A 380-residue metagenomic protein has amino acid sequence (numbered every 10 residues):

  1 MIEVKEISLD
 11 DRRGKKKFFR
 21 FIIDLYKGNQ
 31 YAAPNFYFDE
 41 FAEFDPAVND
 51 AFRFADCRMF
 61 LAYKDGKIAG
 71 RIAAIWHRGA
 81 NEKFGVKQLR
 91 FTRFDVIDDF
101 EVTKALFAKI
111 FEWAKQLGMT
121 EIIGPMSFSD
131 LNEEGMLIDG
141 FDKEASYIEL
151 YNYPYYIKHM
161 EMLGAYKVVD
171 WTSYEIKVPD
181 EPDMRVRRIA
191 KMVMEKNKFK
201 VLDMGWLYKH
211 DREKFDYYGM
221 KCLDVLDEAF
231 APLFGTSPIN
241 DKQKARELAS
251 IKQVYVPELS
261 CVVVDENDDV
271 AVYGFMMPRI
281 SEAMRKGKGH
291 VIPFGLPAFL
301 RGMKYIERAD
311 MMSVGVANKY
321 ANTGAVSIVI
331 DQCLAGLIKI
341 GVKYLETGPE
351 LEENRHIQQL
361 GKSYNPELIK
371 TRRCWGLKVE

Functional and structural regions predicted by a protein language model:
M1-Y31: Generic start-of-chain signal for non-secretory N-termini
I2, L150-T236: Acyltransferase donor/substrate-recognition loop-hinge adjacent to the catalytic core
I7, E144-Y147, M204: Acyl-group handling in specialized metabolite and lipid biosynthesis
D11-R13, R78-N81, D130-N132, E181-P182 (+5 more regions): Flexible loop/turn segments at secondary-structure boundaries
I22-K64, I72-E82, H210-V314: A conserved beta-strand-loop-helix scaffold within acyl/acetyltransferase catalytic domains
G70, V169-D170, V272, K370: A structural microfeature
E82-G164, G287-S363: Acyl-donor binding region in acyl/amide transferases
I176-V178, G376-E380: Short beta-strand-to-coil "C-cap" segments at the C-terminal boundary of structured domains/repeats, marking
